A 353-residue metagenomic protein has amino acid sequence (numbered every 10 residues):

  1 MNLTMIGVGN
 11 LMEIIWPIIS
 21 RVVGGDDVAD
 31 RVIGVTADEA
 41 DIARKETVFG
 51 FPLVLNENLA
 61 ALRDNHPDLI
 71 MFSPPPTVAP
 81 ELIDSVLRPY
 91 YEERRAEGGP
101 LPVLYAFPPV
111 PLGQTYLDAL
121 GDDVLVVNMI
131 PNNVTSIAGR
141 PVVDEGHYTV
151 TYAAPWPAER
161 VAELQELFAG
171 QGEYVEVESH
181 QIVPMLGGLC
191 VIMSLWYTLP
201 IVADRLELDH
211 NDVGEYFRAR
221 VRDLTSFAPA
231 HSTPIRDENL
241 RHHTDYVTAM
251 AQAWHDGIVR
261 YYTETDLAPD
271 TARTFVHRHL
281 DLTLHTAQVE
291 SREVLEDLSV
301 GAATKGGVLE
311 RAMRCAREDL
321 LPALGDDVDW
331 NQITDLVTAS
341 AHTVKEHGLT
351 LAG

Functional and structural regions predicted by a protein language model:
M1-L69, G139-R140, E163-G170, D204-D209 (+1 more regions): NAD(P)+-binding Rossmann beta1-loop-alpha1 motif at the extreme N-terminus of oxidoreductases
M1-N2, G25-V28, R88-E97, K345-G353: Eukaryotic N-terminal low-complexity, Ser/Thr- and Lys/Arg-rich leader segments that predominantly function as
V8, T36-D38, F107-P109, M129-P131 (+1 more regions): Fold-independent oxyanion-binding glycine-rich loops and adjacent beta-strand/coil segments at enzyme active sites
I15-W16, F49, L53-L164: Rossmann-like NAD(P)(H) cofactor-binding subdomain of soluble oxidoreductases
V32, I42, L62, A79 (+3 more regions): Small-residue helix-packing motif on alpha-helices
V48, P89, T115-L125, V142-E290 (+2 more regions): Internal alpha-helical scaffold of NAD(P)-dependent oxidoreductase catalytic cores
R273-G353: C-terminal active-site/capping subdomain that shapes the small-molecule cofactor and substrate pocket of enzyme
